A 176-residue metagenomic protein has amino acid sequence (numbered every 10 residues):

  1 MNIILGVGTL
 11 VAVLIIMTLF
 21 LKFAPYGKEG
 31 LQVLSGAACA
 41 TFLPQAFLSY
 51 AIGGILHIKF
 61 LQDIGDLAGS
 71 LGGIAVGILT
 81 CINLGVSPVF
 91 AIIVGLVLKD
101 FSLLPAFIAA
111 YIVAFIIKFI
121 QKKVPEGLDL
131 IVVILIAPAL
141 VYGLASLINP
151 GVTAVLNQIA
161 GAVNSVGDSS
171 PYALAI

Functional and structural regions predicted by a protein language model:
M1-I176: Signature of multi-pass transmembrane helix bundles
